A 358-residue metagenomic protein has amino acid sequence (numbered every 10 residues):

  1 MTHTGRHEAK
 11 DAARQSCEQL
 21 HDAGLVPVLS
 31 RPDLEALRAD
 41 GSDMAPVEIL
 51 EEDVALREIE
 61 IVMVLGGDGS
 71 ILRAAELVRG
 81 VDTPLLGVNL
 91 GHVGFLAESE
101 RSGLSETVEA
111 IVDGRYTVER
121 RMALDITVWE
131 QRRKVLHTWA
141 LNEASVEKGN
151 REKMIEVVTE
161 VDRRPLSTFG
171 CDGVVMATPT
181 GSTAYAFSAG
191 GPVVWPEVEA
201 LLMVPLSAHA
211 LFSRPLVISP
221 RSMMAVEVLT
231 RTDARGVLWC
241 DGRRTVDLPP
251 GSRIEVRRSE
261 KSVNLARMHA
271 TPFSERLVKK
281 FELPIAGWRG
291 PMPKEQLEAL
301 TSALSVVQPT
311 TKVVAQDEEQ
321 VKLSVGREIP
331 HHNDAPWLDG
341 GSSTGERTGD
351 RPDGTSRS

Functional and structural regions predicted by a protein language model:
M1-I61, S102-T117, V128-T138, E328-H331 (+2 more regions): ATP/NTP phosphate-donor binding region
A9-K10, G69-A75, S182-S188: Short glycine/serine/threonine-rich phosphate/pyrophosphate-binding segments that cradle anionic phosphate groups
V26, D82-L86, L202: Proline-centered loop/turn at the N-terminus of a beta-strand
L77-F95: Gly/Ser-rich helix-loop-strand patches that form or flank binding pockets for ribonucleotide-derived cofactors
H92-D172: Catalytic core of DAGKc-family lipid kinases
V146, D162-P165, S213-S358: ATP/nucleoside-binding phosphotransfer catalytic cores, i.e., glycine-rich phosphate-binding loops
M154, R164-F212: Gly/Ser/Thr-rich active-site loops/lids in small-molecule metabolic enzymes that frequently grip phosphoryl groups
T159, G181, L238: Short aromatic-centered micro-motifs
